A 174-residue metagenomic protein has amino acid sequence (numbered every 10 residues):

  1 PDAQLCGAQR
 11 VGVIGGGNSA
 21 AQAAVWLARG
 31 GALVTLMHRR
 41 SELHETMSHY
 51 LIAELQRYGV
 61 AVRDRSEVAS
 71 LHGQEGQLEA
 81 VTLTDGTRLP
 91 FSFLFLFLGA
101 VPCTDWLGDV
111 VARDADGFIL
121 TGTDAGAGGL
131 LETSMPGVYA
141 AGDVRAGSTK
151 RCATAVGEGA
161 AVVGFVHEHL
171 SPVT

Functional and structural regions predicted by a protein language model:
P1-L5, F97-R151, E158, E168: FAD-site-proximal beta/loop scaffold in flavoenzymes
P1-V25, G30, L120-T121, A127: Glycine-rich dinucleotide-binding loop and its adjacent helix/turn
G7-R10, R65, M135: Phosphate-coordination loops involved in phosphoryl transfer and adenosine-cofactor binding
G16, R39-S41, D143: Cofactor-binding loop segments of dinucleotide-utilizing enzymes, especially the Rossmann-like FAD- and NAD(P)+-binding
A20, A24, A140, A155 (+1 more regions): Small-residue (primarily alanine) positions within well-ordered alpha-helices, especially packing/interaction faces
A28-D124, E168-T174: A Rossmann-like FAD-binding core segment of flavoenzymes
F91, V156-H167: Short, amphipathic alpha-helical "lid/cap" segments that border enzyme active or binding sites
